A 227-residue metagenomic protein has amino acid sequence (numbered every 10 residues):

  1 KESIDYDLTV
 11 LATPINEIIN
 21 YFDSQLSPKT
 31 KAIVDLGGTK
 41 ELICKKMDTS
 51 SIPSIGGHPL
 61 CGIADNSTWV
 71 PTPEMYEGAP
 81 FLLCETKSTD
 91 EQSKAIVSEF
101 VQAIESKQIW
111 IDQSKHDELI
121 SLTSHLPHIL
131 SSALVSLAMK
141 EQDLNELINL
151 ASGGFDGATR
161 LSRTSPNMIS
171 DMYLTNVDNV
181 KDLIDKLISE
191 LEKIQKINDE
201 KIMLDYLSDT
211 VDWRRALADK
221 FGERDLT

Functional and structural regions predicted by a protein language model:
K1-Y6: Short acidic low-complexity segments
T9-V10, V34: N-terminal Rossmann-like NAD(P) cofactor-binding module of classical short-chain dehydrogenase/reductase
A12-P14, G37, E85: Glycine-rich, N-terminal phosphate-binding loop of Rossmann-like dinucleotide-binding domains
I19-W69: Rossmann-like NAD(P)(H) cofactor-binding subdomain of soluble oxidoreductases
G38-K40, P59-C61, S88, K115 (+5 more regions): Glycine-rich beta-alpha junction loops
P73-R160: Internal alpha-helical scaffold of NAD(P)-dependent oxidoreductase catalytic cores
L144-R214: Interdomain hinge/lid region at the active-site interface of Rossmann-like NAD(P)-dependent oxidoreductases
A218-T227: Long, positively charged, glycine-interspersed low-complexity recognition regions
